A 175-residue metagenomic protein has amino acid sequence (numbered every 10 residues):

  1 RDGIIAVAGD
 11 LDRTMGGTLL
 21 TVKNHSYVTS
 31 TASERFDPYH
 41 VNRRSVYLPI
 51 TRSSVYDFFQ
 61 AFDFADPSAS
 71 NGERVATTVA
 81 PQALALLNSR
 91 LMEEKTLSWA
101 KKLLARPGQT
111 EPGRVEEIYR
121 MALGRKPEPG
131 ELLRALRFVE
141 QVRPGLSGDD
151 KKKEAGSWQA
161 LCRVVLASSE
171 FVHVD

Functional and structural regions predicted by a protein language model:
R1-K126, V165-D175: An acidic, gly/pro-interrupted, aromatic-rich
D37-V41, K152-S157: Extracellular/periplasmic catalytic domains that process cell-envelope and extracellular macromolecules
R114, I118, R134-A135, S157: Amphipathic alpha-helical segments in structured regions that serve as interaction surfaces
A122, R143-L146: Short amphipathic alpha-helical interaction patches enriched in hydrophobic/aromatic residues with interspersed Lys/Arg
L133-P144: Amphipathic alpha-helical segments that form the core helices of the histone-fold
L161: Globin-like tetrapyrrole-binding proteins
